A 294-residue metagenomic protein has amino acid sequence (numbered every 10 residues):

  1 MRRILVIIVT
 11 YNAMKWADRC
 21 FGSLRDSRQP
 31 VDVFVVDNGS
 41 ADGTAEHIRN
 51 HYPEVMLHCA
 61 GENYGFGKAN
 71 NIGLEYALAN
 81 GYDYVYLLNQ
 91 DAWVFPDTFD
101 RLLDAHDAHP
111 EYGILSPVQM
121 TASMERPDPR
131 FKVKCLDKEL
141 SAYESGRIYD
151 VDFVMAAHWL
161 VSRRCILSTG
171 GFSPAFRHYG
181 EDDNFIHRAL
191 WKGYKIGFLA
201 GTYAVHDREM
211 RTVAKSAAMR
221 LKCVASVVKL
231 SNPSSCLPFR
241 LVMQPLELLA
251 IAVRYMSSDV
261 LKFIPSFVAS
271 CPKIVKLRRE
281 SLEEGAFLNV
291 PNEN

Functional and structural regions predicted by a protein language model:
G22-V31: Short, acidic, metal-binding catalytic loop of nucleotide-sugar glycosyltransferases
S23, D37-E46, E62, A92: A conserved acidic beta->alpha catalytic loop
A60-N80: Glycine-rich, basic loop-to-helix element that forms the pyrophosphate-binding segment of sugar-nucleotide handling
Y82-W93: Short beta-strand-to-loop acidic/aromatic patch adjacent to the donor-nucleotide binding site
F95-P129: Conserved donor NDP-sugar-binding/catalytic core segment of glycosyltransferases
P117, K132-D152: Short, flexible, basic/aromatic active-site loop/helix in glycosyltransferases
F153-G170, A175-Y203: A short, conserved alpha-helix in the catalytic core of glycosyltransferases
A217-K229, P233-N294: Non-catalytic, C-terminal membrane-associated alpha-helical segments of glycosyltransferases
